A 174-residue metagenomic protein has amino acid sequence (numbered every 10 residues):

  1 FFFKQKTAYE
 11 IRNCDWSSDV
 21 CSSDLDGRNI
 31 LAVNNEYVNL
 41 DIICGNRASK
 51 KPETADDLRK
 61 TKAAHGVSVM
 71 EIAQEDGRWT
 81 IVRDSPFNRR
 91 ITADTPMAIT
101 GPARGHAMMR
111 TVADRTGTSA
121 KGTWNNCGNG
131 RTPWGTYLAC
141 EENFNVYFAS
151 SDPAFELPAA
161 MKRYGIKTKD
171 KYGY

Functional and structural regions predicted by a protein language model:
K4, N29-N35: N-terminal initiation segments
K6-W16, V20-S22: Short, small-residue-biased leader/transition segments that mark boundaries at the very start of proteins
R12, A120-T123: Short glycine-/Asp-/Thr-/Trp-enriched loop segments that recur within the blades of beta-propeller repeat domains
S18-L25, G122-P133: Structural signature of eukaryotic scaffold interfaces centered on beta-propeller domains
R28-N29, G135: Short coil/turn segments that connect the beta-strands within blades of beta-propeller domains
N35-Y37, N143: Residue-level signature of beta-propeller blades and closely related beta-rich strand-turn architectures in secreted
A48-T100, N126, G130-Y174: Carboxylate/His-rich catalytic cores and anion/metal-binding grooves
D114-T118: A short beta-strand motif characteristic of beta-propeller blades
